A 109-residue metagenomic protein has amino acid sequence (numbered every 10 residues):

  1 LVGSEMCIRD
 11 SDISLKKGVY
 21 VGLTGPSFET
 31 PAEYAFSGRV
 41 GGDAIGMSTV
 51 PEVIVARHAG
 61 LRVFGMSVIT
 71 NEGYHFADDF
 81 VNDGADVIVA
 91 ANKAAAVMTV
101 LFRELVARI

Functional and structural regions predicted by a protein language model:
L1-I8: Short, small-residue-biased leader/transition segments that mark boundaries at the very start of proteins
R9-G38: Active-site rim beta-loop-alpha module in soluble metabolic enzymes
T30-E33, G41, T49-E52, R62-G65 (+1 more regions): General structural feature for long, well-ordered alpha-helical segments within catalytic domains of soluble enzymes
F36-R39, V55-H58, E104: Short basic/hydrophobic patches in alpha-helices and adjacent helix-turn junctions that form amphipathic surface motifs
M47-A85: Zn-dependent metallopeptidase/amidohydrolase metal-coordination segment
Y74-I109: His/Asp/Glu-rich mid-to-C-terminal helical/loop segments that flank catalytic regions of hydrolases
